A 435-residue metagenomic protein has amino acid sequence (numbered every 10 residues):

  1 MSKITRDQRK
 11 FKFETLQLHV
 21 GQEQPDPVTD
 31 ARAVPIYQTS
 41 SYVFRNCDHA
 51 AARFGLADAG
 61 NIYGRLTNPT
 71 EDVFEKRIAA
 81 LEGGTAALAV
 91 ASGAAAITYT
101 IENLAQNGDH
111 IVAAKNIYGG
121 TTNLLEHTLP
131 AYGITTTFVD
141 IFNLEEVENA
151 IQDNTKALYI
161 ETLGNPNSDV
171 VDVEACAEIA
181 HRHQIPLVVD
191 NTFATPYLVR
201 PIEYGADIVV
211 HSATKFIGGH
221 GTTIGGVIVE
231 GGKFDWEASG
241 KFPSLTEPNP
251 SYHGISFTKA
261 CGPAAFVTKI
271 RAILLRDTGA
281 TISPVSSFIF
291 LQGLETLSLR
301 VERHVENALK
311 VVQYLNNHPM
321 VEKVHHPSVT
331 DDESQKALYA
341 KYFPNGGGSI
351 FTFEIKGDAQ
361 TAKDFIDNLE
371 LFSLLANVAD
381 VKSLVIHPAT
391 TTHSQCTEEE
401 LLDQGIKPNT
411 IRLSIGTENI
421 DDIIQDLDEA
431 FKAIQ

Functional and structural regions predicted by a protein language model:
M1-I4, E126, T135, D153 (+3 more regions): PLP-dependent enzyme catalytic core of the Aspartate aminotransferase-like
S2-N68, K76-R77, I411: N-terminal "arm"/small-domain region of PLP-dependent enzymes with the aminotransferase-like
S2-R9, Q17, G21-P25, A86-H318: Conserved PLP-enzyme active-site core in the AAT-like
P25, V43-C47, D235-W236, L297 (+3 more regions): Short, acidic Gly/Pro/Ser/Thr-rich loop/turn segments
N46-A95, G120-T128: Conserved N-terminal alpha-helix of the aminotransferase class I/II PLP-enzyme fold
L158, G226-I228, V324, F351 (+1 more regions): Well-ordered beta-strand positions enriched in small/hydrophobic/aromatic, beta-favoring residues
V229, T352-E354, S414-G416: Short hydrophobic/aromatic beta-strand micro-patches that form the beta-sheet surface supporting nucleotide- or nucleic
T278-T281, V285-S287, Q292, T296 (+4 more regions): Conserved small-domain helix->loop->beta segment predominantly found in fold-type I
